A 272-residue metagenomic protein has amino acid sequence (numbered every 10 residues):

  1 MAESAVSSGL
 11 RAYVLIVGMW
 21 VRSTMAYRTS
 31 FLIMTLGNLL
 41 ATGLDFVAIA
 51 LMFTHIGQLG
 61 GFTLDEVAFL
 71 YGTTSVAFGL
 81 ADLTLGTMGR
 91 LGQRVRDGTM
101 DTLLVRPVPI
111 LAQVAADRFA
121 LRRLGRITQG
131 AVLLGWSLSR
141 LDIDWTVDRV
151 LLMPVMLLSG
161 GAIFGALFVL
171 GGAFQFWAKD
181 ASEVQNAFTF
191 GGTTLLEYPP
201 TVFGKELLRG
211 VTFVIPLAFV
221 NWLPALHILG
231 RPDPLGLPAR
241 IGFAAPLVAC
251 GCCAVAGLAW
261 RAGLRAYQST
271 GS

Functional and structural regions predicted by a protein language model:
M1-S272: Hydrophobic transmembrane alpha-helices and immediately adjacent juxtamembrane helices of multi-pass inner-membrane
